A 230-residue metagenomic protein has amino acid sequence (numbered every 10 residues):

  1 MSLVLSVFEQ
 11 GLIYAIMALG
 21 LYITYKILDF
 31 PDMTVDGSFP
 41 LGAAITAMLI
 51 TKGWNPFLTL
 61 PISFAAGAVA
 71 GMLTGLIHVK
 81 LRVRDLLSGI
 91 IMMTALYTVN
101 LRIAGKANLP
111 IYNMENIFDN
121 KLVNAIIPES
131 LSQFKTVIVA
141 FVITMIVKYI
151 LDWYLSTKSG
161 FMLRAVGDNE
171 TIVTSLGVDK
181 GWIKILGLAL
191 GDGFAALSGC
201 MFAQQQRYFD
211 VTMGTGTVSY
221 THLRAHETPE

Functional and structural regions predicted by a protein language model:
M1-M17, I45, K52-L58, E129-F134: Membrane-interfacial amphipathic/re-entrant helices at transmembrane-helix boundaries
Y14-I16, S38, G42, T46 (+5 more regions): Alpha-helical transmembrane segments in multi-pass membrane proteins
K26-G42, I77-I91, S159-M162, L186 (+1 more regions): Short, non-helical or kinked segments that cap or interrupt transmembrane helices
M48, L76-K80, I103, W153: Membrane-interface helix caps of multi-pass small-molecule transporters
W54-T94: Alpha-helical transmembrane segments within multi-pass membrane transporters and channels
A70, S130-D210: Helix-loop-helix "hairpin" substructures at the membrane interface of multi-pass membrane proteins
D85, G89-S156, L186: Transmembrane helix-bundle core of multi-pass membrane transporters and related energy-transducing complexes
T221-T228: Conserved small/polar residues in nucleotide/adenosyl-binding loops
